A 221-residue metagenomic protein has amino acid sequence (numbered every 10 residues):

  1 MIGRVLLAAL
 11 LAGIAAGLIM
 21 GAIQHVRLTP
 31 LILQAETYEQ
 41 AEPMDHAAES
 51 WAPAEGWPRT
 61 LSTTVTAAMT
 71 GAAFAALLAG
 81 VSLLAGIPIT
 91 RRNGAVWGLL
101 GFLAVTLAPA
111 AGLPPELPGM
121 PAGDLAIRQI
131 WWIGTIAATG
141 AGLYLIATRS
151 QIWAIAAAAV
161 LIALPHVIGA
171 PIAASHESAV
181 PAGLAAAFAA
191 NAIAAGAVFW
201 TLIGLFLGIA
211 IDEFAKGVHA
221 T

Functional and structural regions predicted by a protein language model:
M1-T221: Juxtamembrane/disordered regions of integral membrane proteins
